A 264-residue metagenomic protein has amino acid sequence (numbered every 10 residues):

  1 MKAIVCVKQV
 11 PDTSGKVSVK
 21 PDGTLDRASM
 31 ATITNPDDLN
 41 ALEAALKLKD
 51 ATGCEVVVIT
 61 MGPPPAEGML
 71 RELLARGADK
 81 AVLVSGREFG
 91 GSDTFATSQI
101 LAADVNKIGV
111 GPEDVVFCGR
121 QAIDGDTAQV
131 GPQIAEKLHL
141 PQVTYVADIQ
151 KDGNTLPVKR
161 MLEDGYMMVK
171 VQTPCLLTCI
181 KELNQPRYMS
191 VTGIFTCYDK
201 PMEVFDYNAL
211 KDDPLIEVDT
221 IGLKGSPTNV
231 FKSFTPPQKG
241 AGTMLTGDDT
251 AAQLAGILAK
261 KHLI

Functional and structural regions predicted by a protein language model:
M1-I264: N-terminal glycine-rich FAD/FM-binding segment characteristic of electron-transfer flavoproteins
